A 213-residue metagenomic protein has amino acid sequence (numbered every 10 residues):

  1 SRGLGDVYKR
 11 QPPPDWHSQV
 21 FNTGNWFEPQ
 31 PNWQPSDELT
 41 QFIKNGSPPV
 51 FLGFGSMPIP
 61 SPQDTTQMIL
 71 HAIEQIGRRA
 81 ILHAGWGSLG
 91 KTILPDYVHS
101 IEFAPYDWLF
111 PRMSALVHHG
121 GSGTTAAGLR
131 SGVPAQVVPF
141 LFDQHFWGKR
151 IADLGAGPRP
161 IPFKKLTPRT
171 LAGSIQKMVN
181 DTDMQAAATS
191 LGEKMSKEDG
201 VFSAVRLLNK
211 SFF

Functional and structural regions predicted by a protein language model:
S1-Y8: Short, small-residue-biased leader/transition segments that mark boundaries at the very start of proteins
K9-A115: Donor-nucleotide binding loops and adjacent catalytic segments primarily of GT-B fold Leloir glycosyltransferases
T23, I101, V138, P160-I161: Hydrophobic residues at beta-strand termini and immediately following loops that shape nucleotide-binding pockets
N25-E28, P105, F140-D143, F163-K165: Short, acidic/turn-prone active-site loops that include or flank metal/cofactor- and phosphate-binding residues
D96, S131-G132, A152-G157: Acidic, glycine-centered active-site loop in nucleotide-sugar glycosyltransferases
I101-R150: A donor-sugar binding/catalytic signature common to diverse glycosyltransferases and related nucleotide-sugar
F142-S174: Change "using UDP/GDP/dTDP sugars" to "using nucleotide sugars
P168-F213: C-terminal amphipathic helix plus adjacent low-complexity, charged tail appended to glycosyltransferase catalytic
